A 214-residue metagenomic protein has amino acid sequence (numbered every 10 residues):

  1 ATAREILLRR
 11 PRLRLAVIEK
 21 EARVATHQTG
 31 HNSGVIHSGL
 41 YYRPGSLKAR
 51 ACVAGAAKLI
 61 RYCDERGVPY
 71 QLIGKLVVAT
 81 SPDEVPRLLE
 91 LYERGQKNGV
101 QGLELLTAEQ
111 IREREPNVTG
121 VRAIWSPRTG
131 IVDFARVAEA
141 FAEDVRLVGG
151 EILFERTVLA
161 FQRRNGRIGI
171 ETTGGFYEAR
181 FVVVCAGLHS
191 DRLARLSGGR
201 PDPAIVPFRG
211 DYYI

Functional and structural regions predicted by a protein language model:
A3, L7, D144: Gly/Ala-rich phosphate-binding loop of Rossmann-like dinucleotide-binding domains, activating on the conserved
L7-H31: Glycine-rich FAD pyrophosphate-binding loop
R12-R14, G67, V100-G102, G149 (+1 more regions): A generic structural signal for alpha->beta connector loops
A25, G174-I214: Central helical "cap/lid" subdomain
H31, D83-R87, R114-V121, Q162-G169 (+1 more regions): A short, glycine/Asx- and small/polar-enriched loop/turn that sits immediately N-terminal to a beta-strand
G34-Q110, R114, G120: Dinucleotide-binding Rossmann-like beta1-alpha1 core, especially the glycine-rich loop that anchors the ADP
I124-F181, C185, H189-R192: Helical element adjacent to the flavin cofactor pocket in flavoenzyme catalytic cores
